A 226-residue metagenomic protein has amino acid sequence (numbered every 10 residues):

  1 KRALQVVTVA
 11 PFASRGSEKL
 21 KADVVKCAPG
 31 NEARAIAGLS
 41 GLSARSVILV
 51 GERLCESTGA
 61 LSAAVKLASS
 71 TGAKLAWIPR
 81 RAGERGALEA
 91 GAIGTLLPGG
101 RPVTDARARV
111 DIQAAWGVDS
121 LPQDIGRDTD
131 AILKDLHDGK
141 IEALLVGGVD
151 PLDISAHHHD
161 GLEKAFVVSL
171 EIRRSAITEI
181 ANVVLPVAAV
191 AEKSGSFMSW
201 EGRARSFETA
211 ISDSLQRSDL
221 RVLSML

Functional and structural regions predicted by a protein language model:
K1-L226: Non-catalytic alpha/beta scaffold blocks inside enzyme catalytic domains
